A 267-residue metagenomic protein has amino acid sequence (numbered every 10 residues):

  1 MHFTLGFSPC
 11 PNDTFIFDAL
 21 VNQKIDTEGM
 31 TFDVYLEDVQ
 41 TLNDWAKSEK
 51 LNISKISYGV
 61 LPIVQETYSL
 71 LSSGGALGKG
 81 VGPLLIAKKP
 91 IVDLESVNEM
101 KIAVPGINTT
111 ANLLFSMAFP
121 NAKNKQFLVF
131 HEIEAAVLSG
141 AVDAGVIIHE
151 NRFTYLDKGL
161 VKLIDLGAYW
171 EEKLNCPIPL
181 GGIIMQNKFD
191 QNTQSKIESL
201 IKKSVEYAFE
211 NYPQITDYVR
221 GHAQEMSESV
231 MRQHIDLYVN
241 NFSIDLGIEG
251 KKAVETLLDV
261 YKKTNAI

Functional and structural regions predicted by a protein language model:
H2-N22, L36, P83-D143, E150 (+1 more regions): Bilobed "Venus flytrap"/periplasmic-binding protein-like clamshell domains and structurally analogous long
F3-T4, T67-A76, K101: A structural signal for short loop-to-beta-strand junctions that line the ligand-binding cleft of periplasmic/secreted
T27-T41: A short beta-strand-loop structural module common to alpha/beta enzyme folds
D38-Q40, A46-P62, V129-F130, I147-F153: Beta->alpha turn/N-cap motifs
W45-K47, V137-L138, I197, Y261: Hydrophobic residues within well-ordered alpha-helices
L70-D93, W170-K188: Hydrophobic/proline-rich hinge and linker segments of small-molecule sensing/allosteric domains, predominantly
F130-V219: Pocket-lining segment of extracytoplasmic ligand-binding domains
D190-V260: Secondary-structure end/capping motifs
